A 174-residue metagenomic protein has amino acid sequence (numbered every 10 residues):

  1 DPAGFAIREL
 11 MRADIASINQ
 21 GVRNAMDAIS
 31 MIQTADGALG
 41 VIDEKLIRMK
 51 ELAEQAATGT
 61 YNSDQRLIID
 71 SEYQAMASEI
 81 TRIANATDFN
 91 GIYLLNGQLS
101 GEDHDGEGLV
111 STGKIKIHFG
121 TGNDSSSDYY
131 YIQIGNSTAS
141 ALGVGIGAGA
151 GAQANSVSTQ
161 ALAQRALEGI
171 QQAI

Functional and structural regions predicted by a protein language model:
D1-I174: Primary detection of the long, small/polar-rich alpha-helical "axial" segments characteristic of bacterial flagellar
